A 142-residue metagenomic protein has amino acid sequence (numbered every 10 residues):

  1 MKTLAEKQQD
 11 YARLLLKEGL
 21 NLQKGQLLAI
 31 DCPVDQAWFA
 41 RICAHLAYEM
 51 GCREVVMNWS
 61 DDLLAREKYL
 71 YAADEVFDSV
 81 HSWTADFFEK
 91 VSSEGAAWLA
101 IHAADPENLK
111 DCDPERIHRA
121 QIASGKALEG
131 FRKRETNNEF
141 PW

Functional and structural regions predicted by a protein language model:
M1-W142: Active-site bordering "gate/hinge" segments that shape substrate access to catalytic or cofactor-binding pockets
